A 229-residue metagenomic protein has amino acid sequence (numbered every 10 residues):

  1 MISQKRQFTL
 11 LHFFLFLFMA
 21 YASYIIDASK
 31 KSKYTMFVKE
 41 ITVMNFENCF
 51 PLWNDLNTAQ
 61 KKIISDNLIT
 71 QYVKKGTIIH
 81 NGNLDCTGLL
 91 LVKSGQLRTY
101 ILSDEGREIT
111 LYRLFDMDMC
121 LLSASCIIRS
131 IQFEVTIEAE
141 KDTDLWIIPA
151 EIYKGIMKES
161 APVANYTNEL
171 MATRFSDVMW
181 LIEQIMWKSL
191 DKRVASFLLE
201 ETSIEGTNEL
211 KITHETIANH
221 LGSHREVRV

Functional and structural regions predicted by a protein language model:
T9-A22: Hydrophobic alpha-helical signal peptides and transmembrane signal-/tail-anchor segments that drive secretory-pathway
A20-I26, K33-M36, E40: Short, positively charged and aromatic/hydrophobic N-terminal segments
K30, L199-V229: Phosphate-/nucleic-acid-contacting segments
Y34-K74, M119, A124-I128: Cyclic nucleotide-binding regulatory module and flanking cytosolic helices
I69, I78, Q96-I101, M119 (+1 more regions): Short beta-strand segments in beta-sandwich/barrel cores
I79-L84: Short phosphate-coordinating micro-motif centered on Lys-Gly-acidic
T87, L91-Y100, F115-M117: Glycine- and acidic-residue-biased ligand/ion/polar-headgroup-sensing regions
L111-E169: Cyclic-nucleotide recognition modules
